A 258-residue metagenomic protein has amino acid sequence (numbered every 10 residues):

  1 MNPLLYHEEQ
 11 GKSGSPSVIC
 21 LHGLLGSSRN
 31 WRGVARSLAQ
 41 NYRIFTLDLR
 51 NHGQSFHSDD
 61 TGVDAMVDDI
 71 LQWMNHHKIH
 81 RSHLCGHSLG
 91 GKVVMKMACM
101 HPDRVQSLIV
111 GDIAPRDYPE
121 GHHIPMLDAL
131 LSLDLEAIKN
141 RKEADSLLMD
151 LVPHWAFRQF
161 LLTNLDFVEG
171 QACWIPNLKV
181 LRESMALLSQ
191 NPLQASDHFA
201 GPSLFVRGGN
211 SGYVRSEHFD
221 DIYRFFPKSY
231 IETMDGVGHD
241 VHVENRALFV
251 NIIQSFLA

Functional and structural regions predicted by a protein language model:
M1-I19, A39-Y42, I79-H80, A186 (+2 more regions): Alpha/beta-hydrolase fold catalytic core
I19-G23, R207: The conserved beta1-alpha1 loop
G23-G26, S88: Active-site glycine-rich loops that stabilize anionic/oxyanionic intermediates across multiple enzyme folds
R32-A39, F45-L89, N251: Active-site loop/oxyanion-hole signature of alpha/beta-hydrolase fold enzymes
K96-M100, Q106-K139: Flexible "cap/lid" loop of the alpha/beta hydrolase fold
G121, E136-N191: Conserved alpha/beta-hydrolase catalytic His-Asp/Glu region
G170-F225, Y230-T233: Conserved serine/cysteine hydrolase catalytic core
V237-R246, V250: Catalytic histidine-centered segment of alpha/beta-hydrolase-like enzymes
